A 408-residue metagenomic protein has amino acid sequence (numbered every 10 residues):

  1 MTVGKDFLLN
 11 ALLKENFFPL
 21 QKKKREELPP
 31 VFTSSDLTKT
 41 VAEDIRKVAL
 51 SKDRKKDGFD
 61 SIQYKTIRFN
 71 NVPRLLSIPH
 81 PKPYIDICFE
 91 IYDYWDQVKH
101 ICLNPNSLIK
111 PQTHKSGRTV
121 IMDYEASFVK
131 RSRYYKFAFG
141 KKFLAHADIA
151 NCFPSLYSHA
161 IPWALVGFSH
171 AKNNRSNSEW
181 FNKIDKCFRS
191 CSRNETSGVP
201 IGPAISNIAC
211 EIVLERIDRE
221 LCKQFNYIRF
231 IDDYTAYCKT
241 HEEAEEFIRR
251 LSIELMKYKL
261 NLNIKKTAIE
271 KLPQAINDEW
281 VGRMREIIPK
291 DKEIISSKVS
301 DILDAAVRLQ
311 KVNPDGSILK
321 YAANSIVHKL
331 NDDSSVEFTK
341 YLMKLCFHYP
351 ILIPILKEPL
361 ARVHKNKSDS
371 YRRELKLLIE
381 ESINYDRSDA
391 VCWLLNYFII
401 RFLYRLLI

Functional and structural regions predicted by a protein language model:
M1-N10, H80, I228, M256 (+4 more regions): General structural signal for secondary-structure boundaries
M1-S178, K183-I201: Conserved two-metal-ion catalytic palm core of "right-hand" nucleic acid polymerases, unifying RNA-dependent RNA
K65-R68, W280, R373-L375: Short acidic (Asp/Glu) and glycine-rich catalytic loops that position anionic groups and cofactors
N104, L108-K115, F168-N174, L255 (+6 more regions): Short, surface-exposed, charged/polar-biased interaction segments
S132-I231, A236-I248, K292-I408: Conserved polymerase palm-domain catalytic core
H241-D301, R308: Polymerase palm active-site segment centered on the conserved acidic dipeptide of motif C
